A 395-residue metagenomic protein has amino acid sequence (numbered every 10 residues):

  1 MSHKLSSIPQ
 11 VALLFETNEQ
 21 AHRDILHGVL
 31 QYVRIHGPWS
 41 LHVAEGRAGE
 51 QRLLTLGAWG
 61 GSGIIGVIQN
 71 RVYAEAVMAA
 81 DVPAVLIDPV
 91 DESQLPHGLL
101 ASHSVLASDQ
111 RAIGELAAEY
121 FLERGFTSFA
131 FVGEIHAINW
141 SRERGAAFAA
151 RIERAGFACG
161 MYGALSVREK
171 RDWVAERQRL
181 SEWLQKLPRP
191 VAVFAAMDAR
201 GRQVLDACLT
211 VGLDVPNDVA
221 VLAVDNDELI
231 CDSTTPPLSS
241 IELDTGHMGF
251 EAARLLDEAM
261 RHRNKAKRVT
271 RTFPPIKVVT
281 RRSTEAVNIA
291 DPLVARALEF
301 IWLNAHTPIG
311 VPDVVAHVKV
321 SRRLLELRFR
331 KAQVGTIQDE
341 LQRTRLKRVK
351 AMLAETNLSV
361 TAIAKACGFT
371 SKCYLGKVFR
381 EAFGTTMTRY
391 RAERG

Functional and structural regions predicted by a protein language model:
M1-I65, R71-H317, R322, E326-L327 (+7 more regions): Bacterial carbohydrate/catabolite-sensing allosteric modules
F329-I337, V378-Y390: A secondary-structure capping/hinge motif
L375: Binding-interface segments
